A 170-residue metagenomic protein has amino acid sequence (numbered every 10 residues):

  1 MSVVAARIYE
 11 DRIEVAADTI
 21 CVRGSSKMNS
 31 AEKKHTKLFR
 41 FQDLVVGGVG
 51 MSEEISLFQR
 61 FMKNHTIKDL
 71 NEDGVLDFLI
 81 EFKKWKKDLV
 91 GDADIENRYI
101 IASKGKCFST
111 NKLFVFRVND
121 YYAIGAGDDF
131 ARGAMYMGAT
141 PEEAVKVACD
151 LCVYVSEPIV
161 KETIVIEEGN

Functional and structural regions predicted by a protein language model:
M1-I95, V115-V145, I164-N170: Conserved short S/T/G-enriched processing/targeting/catalytic segments and their helical context
K87-S109, V153-V165: Conserved phosphate-donor
F108-F116: Positively charged, Gly/Ser-enriched RNA/tRNA-binding surfaces
A139-V155, I159-V160: Charge-rich, low-complexity intrinsically disordered segments
